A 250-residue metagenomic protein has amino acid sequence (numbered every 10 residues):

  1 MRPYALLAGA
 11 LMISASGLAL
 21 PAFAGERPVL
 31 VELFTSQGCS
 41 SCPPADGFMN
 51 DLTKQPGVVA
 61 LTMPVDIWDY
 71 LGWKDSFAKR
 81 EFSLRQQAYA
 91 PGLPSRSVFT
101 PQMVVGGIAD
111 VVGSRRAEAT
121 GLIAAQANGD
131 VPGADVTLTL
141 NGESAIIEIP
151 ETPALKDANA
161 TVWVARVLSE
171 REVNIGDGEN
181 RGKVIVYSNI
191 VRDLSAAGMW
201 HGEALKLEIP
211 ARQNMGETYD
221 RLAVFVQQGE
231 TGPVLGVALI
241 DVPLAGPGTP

Functional and structural regions predicted by a protein language model:
M1-A5: Positively charged n-region of N-terminal signal peptides that target proteins for export
L7-G17: Bacterial N-terminal signal peptides
I13, G38-A45, N50-D51, A134-N141 (+1 more regions): Compositionally biased, low-hydrophobicity segments enriched in charged and small polar residues
A22-S97: Active-site-proximal cofactor/substrate-binding loop regions of enzyme domains
K74-Q102, I108-P250: Short, conserved sequence motifs used for protein processing/export or organelle targeting and for catalysis
